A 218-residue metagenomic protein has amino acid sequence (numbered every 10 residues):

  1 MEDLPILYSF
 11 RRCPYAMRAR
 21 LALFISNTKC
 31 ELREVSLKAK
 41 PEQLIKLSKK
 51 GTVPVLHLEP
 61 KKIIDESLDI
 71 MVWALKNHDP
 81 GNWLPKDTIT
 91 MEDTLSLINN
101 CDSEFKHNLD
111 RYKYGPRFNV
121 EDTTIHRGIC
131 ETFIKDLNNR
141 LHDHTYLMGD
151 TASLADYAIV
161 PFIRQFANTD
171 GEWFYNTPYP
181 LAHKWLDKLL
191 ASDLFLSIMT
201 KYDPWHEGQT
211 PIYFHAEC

Functional and structural regions predicted by a protein language model:
M1-E131, N138, D143-T145: GST-like domain detector, emphasizing the conserved glutathione-binding G-site in the N-terminal thioredoxin-like
A22, S192-F195: A structural signal for the main folded, soluble domain(s) of proteins
L84-T90, L196-H206: Short, flexible loop/turn segments with low-complexity composition
I125-I129, T177-A191: Extended, well-ordered alpha-helical scaffold segments
D136-L137, A167: Alpha-helical transmembrane segments in multipass membrane proteins, preferentially the mid-helix core
N139-D150, L194-M199: Surface-exposed helix-capping loop/turn segments at secondary-structure junctions
L147-E172, P178: GST superfamily/GST-like fold recognition
Y202-C218: Acidic/histidine-enriched, glycine/proline-rich intrinsically disordered or flexible terminal extensions
